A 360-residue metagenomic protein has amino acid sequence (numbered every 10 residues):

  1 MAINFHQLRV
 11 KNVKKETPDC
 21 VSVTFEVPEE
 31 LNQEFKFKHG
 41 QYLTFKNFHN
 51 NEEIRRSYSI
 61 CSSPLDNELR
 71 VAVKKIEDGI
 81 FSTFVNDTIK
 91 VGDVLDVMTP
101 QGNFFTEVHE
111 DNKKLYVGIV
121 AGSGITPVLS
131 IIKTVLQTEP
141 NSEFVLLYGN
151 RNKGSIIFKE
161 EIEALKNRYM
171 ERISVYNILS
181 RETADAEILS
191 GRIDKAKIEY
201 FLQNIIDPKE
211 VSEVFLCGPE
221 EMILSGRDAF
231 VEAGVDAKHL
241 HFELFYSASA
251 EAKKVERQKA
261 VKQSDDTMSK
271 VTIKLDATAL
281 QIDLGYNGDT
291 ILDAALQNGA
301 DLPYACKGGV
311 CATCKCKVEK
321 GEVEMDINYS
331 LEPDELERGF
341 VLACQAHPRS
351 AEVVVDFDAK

Functional and structural regions predicted by a protein language model:
A2-V94, M98, N150-N152, E163 (+1 more regions): Ferredoxin-reductase
N4-R9, D265-V271: Short structural boundary motif marking the start of a folded domain
P64-N67, H109-K114, P348-F357: Ligand-binding loop in jelly-roll beta-barrel domains
F84-Q263, K270-T272, A279: FNR/FR-type flavoprotein reductase catalytic core
D266-V310: C-terminal accessory/binding modules appended to enzymatic or scaffolding proteins
L296-N298, T313-K360: Iron-sulfur (Fe-S) cluster-binding segments and ferredoxin-like electron-carrier domains, especially [2Fe-2S]
